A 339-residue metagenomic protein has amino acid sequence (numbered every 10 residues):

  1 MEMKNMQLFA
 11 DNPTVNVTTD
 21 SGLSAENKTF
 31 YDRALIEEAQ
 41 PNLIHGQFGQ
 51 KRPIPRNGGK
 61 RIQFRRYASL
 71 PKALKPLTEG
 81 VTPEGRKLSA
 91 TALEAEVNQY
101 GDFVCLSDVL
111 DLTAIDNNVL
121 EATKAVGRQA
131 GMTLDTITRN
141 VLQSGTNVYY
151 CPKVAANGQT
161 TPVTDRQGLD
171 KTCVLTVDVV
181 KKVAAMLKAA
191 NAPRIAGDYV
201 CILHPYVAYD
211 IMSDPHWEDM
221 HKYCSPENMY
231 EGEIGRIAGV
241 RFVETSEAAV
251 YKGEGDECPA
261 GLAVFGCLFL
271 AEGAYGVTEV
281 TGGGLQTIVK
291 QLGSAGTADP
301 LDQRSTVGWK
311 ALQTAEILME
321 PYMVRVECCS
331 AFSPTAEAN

Functional and structural regions predicted by a protein language model:
E2-E96, M323, E337: N-terminal "assembly arms/tails" that initiate or stabilize quaternary assembly in self-assembling proteins
L8-H45, N157, T161-A184, Y206 (+1 more regions): Sequence/fold signature of self-assembling virion shell proteins
G59, Q99, A196-D198, I237 (+1 more regions): Extracytoplasmic
F64, K124, R128, C201 (+2 more regions): Hydrophobic alpha-helical segments involved in membrane association or supramolecular assembly
Y67-S69, V109, L142, H204-Y206 (+1 more regions): An acidic- and aromatic-residue-enriched active-site/binding cleft used to recognize and process polar
K87-A114, G283: Short acidic, glycine/tyrosine-flanked loop/strand segments centered on an H-E-D-like triad
L110-A189, E337-A338: Alpha-helical scaffold segments that mediate packing/assembly in large oligomeric complexes
A192-A208, M212-D214: Aromatic- and glycine-enriched pocket-lining scaffold segments that form the walls of small-molecule binding clefts
